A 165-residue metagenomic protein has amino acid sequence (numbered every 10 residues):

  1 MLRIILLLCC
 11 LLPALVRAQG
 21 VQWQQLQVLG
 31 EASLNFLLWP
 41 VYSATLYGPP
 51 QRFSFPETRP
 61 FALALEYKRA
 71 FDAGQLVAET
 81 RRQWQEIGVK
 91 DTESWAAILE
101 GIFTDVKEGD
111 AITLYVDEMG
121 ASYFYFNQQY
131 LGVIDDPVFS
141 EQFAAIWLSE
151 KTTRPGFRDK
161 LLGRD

Functional and structural regions predicted by a protein language model:
M1-L7: Sec-dependent signal peptide recognition, specifically the positively charged N-region followed immediately by
L11-A18: N-terminal signal peptide c-region/cleavage motif recognized by signal peptidases
Q19-D165: Terminal leader/tail segments of proteins
